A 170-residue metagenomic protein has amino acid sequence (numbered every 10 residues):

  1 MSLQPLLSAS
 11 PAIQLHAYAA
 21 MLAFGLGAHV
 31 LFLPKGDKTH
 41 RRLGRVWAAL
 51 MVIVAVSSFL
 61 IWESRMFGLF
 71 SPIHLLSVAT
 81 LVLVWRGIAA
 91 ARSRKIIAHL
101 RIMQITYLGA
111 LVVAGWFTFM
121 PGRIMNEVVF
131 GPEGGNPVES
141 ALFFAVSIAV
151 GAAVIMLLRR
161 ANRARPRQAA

Functional and structural regions predicted by a protein language model:
M1-A170: Alpha-helical membrane insertion/targeting regions
